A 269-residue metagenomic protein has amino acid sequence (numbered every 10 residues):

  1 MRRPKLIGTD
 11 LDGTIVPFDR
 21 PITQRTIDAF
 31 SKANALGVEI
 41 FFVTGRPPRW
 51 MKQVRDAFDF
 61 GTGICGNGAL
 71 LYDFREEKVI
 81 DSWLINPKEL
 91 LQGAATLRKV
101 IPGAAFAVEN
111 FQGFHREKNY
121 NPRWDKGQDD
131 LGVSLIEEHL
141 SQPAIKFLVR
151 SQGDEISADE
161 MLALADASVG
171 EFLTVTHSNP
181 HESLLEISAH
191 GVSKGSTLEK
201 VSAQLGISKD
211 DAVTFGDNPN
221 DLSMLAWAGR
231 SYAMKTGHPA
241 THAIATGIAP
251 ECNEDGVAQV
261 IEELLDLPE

Functional and structural regions predicted by a protein language model:
R2-L6, I22-T23, S188-E269: Mg2+-dependent phosphoryl-transfer enzymes with acidic/Ser/Thr/Gly-rich catalytic loops
D10: Active-site residues of response regulator receiver
D19-R123: Active-site phosphate-binding/coordination module
A33, T44, N67, F147 (+3 more regions): Residue-level signal for inorganic ion chemistry
F58-D59, N67, R75, S168-E171 (+2 more regions): Short, structured coil segments at secondary-structure junctions
F60-G66, G127, S231-T236, A249: Short hydrophobic/aromatic-enriched beta-strand-loop microsegments
G103-F215, P219-W227: Conserved acidic, metal-coordinating active-site core of Asp-based, Mg2+-dependent phosphoryl-transfer enzymes
